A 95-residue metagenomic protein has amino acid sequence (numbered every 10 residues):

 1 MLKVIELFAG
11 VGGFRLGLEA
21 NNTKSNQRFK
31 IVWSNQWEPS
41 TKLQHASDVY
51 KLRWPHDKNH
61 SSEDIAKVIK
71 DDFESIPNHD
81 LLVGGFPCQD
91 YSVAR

Functional and structural regions predicted by a protein language model:
M1-R95: Conserved active-site and SAM-binding loop architecture of S-adenosyl-L-methionine-dependent nucleic-acid
